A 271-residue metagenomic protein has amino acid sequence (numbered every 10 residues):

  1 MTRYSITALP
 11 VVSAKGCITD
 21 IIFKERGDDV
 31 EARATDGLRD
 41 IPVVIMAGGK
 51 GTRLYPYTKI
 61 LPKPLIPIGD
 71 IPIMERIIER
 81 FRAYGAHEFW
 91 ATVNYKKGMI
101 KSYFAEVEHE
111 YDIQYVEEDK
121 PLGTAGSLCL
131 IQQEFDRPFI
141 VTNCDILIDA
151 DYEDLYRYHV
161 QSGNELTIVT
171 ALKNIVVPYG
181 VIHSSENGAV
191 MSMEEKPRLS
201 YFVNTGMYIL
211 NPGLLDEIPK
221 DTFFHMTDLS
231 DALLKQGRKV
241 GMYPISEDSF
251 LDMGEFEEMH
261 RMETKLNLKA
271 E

Functional and structural regions predicted by a protein language model:
M1-S5, V11-S13, D28-E31: The conserved cystathionine-beta-synthase
T7, T19-E25: Short hydrophobic beta-strand motif reused across regulatory alpha/beta modules
I18-T19, L147: Short hydrophobic beta-strand segments in globular cytosolic domains
R26-I60, I73: N-terminal nucleotide-binding beta1-loop-alpha1 segment
A34, I71-N143, D154, S184 (+2 more regions): Conserved N-terminal catalytic core of the sugar/cofactor nucleotidyltransferase
I140, L147, E153-V160, K173-V176 (+1 more regions): Catalytic-core segments of class I nucleotidyltransferases/pyrophosphorylases that form NMP-activated intermediates
S162-L172: A short, conserved acidic/glycine-rich loop-to-beta-strand motif that forms the donor nucleotide-sugar/metal
